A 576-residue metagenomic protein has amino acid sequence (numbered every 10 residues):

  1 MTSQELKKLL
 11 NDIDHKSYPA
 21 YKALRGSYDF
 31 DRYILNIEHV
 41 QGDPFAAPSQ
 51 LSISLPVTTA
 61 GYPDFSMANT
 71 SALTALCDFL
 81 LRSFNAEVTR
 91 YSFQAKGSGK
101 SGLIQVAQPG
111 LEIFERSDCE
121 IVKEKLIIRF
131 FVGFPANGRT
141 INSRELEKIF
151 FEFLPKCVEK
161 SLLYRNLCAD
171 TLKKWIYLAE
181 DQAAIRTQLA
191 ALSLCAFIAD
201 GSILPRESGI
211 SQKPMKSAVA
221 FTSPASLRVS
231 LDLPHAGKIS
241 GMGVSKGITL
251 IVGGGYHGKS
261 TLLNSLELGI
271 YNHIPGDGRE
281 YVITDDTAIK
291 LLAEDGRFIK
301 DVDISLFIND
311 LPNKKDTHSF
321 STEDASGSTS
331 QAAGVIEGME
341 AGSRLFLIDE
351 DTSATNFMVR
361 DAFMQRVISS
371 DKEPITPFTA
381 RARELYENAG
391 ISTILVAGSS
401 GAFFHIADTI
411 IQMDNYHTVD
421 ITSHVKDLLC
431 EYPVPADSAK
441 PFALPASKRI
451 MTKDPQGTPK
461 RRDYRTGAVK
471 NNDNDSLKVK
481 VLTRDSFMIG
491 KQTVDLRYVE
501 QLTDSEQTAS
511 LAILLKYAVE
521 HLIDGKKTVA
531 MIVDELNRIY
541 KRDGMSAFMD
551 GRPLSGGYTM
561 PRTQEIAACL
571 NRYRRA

Functional and structural regions predicted by a protein language model:
M1-A184, Q188-S193, L204: N-terminal accessory targeting/assembly segments
N142, R297, F307-S328, R360-I375: Flexible beta-alpha connector loops of hexameric P-loop NTPases
A190-A196, D200, Y256, L263-E294 (+1 more regions): Carboxylate/His-rich catalytic cores and anion/metal-binding grooves
P205-S240, P275, I283-A288, L292-I299 (+1 more regions): N-terminal pre-Walker A segment at the start of P-loop NTPase domains
I239-Y271: Glycine-rich phosphate-binding P-loop
S319-S353: Phosphate-binding/switch loop-helix module in NTP-utilizing enzymes
M339-A382, Y386-E387, S399-H405, T409-K426: Conserved P-loop NTPase nucleotide-binding/switch module
E387-G390, V396-A576: Conserved NTP phosphate-binding and transfer environment spanning the P-loop NTPase/kinase superfamily
